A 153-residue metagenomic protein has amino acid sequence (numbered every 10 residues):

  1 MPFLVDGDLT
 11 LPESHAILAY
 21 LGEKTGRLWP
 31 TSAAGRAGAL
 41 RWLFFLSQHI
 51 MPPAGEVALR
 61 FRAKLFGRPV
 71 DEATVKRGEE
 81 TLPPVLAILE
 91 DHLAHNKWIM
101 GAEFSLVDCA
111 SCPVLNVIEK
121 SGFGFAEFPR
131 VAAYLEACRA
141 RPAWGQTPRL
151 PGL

Functional and structural regions predicted by a protein language model:
M1-P83, E90: GST-like domain detector, emphasizing the conserved glutathione-binding G-site in the N-terminal thioredoxin-like
A16, R130, A143: Residue-level recognition of oxygen-bearing side chains
K24-L28, L46, N96, N116-G122: Alpha-helix C-capping/helix-to-loop hinge sites
P53-A58, I99-G124, A132, A137-C138 (+1 more regions): GST superfamily/GST-like fold recognition
I88-M100: Hydrophobic alpha-helical bundle segments that form small-molecule/ligand-binding pockets
Q146-L153: Short, flexible loop/turn segments with low-complexity composition
